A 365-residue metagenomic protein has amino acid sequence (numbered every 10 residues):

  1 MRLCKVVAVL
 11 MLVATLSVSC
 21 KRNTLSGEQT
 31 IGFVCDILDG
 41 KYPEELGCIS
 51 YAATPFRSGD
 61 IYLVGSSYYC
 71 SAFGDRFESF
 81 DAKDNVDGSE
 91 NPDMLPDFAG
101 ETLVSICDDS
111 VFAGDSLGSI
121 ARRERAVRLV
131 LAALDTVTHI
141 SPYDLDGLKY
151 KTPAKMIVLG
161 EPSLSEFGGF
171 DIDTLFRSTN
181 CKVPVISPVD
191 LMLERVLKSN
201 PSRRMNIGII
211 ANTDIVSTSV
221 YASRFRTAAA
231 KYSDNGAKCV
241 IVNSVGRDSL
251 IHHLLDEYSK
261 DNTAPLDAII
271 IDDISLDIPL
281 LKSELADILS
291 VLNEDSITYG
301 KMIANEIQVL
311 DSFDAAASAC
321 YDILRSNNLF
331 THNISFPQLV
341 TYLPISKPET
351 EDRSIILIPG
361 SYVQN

Functional and structural regions predicted by a protein language model:
M1-V7: Bacterial N-terminal signal peptides that target proteins for export
V7-A8, Q308: Generic detector of short alpha-helix boundary/capping microenvironments and adjacent low-complexity segments
A8-T15: Bacterial N-terminal signal peptides
S17-S19: C-terminal motif of bacterial Sec signal peptides marking the signal peptidase cleavage site
K21-N365: Non-catalytic structural scaffold of enzyme domains
